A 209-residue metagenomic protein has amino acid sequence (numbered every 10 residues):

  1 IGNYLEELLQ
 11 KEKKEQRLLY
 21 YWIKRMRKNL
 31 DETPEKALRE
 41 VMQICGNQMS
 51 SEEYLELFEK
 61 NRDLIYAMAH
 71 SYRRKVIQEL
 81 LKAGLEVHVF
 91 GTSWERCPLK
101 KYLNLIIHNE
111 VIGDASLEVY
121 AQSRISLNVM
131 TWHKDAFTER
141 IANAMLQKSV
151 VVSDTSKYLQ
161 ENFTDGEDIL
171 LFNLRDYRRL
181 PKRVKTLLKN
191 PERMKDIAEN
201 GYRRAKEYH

Functional and structural regions predicted by a protein language model:
I1-K134, S153-L159: Nucleotide-sugar donor-binding catalytic core of glycosyltransferases
A67, T92-H209: Catalytic binding pocket for nucleotide-activated donors in carbohydrate/polymer assembly enzymes
